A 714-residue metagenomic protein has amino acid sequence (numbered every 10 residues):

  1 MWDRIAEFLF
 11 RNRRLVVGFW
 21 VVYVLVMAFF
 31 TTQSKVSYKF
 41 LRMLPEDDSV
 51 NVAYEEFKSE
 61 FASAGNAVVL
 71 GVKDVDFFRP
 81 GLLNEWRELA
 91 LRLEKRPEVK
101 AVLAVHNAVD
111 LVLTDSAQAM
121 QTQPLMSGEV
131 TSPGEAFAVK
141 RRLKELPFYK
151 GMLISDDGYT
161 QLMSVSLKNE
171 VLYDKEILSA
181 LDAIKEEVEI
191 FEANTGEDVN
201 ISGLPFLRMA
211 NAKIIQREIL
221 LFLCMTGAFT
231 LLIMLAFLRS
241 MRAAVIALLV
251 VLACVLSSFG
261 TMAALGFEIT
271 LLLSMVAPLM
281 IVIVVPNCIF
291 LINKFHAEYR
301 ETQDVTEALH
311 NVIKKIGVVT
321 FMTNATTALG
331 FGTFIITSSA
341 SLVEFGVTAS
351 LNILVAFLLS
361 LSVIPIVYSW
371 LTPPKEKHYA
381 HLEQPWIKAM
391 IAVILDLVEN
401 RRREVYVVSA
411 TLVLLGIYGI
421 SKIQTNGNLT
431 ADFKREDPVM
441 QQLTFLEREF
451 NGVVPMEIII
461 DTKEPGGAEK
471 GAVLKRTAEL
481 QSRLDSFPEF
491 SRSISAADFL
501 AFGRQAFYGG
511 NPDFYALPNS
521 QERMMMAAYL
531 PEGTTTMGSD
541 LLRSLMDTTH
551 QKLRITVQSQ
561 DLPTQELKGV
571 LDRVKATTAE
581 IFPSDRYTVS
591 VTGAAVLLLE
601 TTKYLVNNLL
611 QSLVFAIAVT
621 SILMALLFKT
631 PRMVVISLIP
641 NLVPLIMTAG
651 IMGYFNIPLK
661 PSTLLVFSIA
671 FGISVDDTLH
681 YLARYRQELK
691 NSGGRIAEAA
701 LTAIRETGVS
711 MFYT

Functional and structural regions predicted by a protein language model:
M1-Y38, I366, A380-L429, Q441: Signature of alpha-helical transmembrane segments and their immediate interfacial
G18, A264, I281-L291, G317-I336 (+3 more regions): Transmembrane alpha-helices and their membrane-interface boundaries in multi-pass membrane transporters and channels
E55, S59, N84, E129-M241 (+2 more regions): Extracytoplasmic
Q216-I269, I336-A340, Q611-I657: Interfacial segments of transmembrane alpha-helices in multi-pass membrane proteins
I233, F321-I364, S621-A625, M647-P658 (+2 more regions): Hydrophobic, glycine/alanine-rich multi-pass transmembrane helices and their short helix-loop junctions in large
E298-A325, L689-Y713: Helix-loop junctions and hydrophobic alpha-helical segments within the transmembrane domains of large membrane
L397, R401-R523: Juxtamembrane segments of multi-pass membrane proteins
T548-L553, Q558-T714: C-terminal transmembrane helical bundles of large multi-pass transporters and their helix-start/helix-kink determinants
